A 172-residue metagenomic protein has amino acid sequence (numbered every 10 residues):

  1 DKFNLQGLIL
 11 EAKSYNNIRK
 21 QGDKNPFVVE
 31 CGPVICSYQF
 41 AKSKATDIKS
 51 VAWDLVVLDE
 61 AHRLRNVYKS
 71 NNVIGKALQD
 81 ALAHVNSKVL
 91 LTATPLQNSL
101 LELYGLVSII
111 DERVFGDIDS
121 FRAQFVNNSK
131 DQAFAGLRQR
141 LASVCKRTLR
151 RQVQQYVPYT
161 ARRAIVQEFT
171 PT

Functional and structural regions predicted by a protein language model:
D1-K2, S99-I110: PAPS/PAP-binding and catalytic site of the sulfotransferase fold
D1-Y15, V114: Conserved helix-turn-beta segment of the N-terminal RecA-like "Helicase ATP-binding" lobe in SF1/SF2 helicases
I9-K20, Y38-S43, Y68: Conserved helicase motor
N16-V34: Conserved motor-coupling elements within RecA-like helicase/translocase cores
E30, I35-W53, K69-N86, I109 (+1 more regions): Inter-lobe coupling linker of SF2 helicases/translocases
F40, R63-N66, S70, L96-Q97: Residues immediately C-terminal
D59-E60: Walker B catalytic acidic pair
V85-S99: Conserved helicase ATPase motor motifs in RecA-like P-loop NTPase domains
